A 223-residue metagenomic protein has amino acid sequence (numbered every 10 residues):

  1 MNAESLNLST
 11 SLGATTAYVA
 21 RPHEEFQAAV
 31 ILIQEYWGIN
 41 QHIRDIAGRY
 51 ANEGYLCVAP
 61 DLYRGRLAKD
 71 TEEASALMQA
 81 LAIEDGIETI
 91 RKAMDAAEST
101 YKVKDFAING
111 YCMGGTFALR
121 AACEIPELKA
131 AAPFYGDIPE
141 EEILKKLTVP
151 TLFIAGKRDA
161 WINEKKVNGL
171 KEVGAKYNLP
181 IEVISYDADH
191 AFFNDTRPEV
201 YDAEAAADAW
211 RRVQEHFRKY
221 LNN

Functional and structural regions predicted by a protein language model:
S5-Y101, F192-R197: Serine-hydrolase catalytic machinery in alpha/beta-hydrolase-like enzymes
T100-Y111: Alpha/beta-hydrolase fold nucleophile elbow
I108-G110, F134, I154: Short beta-strand immediately N-terminal to the catalytic nucleophile in serine-hydrolase-like folds
G110-G114, A118: Gly/Ala-rich beta-loop-alpha elbow adjacent to hydrolase catalytic centers
E127-D137: A conserved short beta-strand
L147, F153-A155, D159: Short beta-strand/loop motif that positions the catalytic acidic residue of the alpha/beta-hydrolase fold
N163-V173: Short alpha-helix in the alpha/beta-hydrolase fold that links the catalytic acid
P180-N223: C-terminal catalytic histidine-bearing segment of alpha/beta-hydrolase fold enzymes
